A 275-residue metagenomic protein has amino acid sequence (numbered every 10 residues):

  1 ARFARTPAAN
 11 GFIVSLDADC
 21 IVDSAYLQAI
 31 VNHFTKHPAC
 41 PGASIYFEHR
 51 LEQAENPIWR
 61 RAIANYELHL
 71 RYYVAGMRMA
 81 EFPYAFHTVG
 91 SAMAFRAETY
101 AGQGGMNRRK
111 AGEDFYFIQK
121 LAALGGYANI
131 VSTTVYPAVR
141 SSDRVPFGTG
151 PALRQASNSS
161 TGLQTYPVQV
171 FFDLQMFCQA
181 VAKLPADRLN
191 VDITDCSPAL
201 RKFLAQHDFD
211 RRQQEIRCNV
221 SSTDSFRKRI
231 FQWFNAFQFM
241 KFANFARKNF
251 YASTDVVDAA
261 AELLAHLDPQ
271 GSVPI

Functional and structural regions predicted by a protein language model:
A1-P7: Glycine-rich, basic loop-to-helix element that forms the pyrophosphate-binding segment of sugar-nucleotide handling
A8-G11, L16-H33: Acidic donor-binding/catalytic loop of UDP-sugar-dependent glycosyltransferases, especially processive GT2
S24-I63: Conserved donor NDP-sugar-binding/catalytic core segment of glycosyltransferases
V74-A94: A recurrent flexible, glycine/aromatic-enriched loop bordering the glycosyltransferase active site that acts as
R109, L121-Y136: Catalytic donor-sugar/metal-binding loop of nucleotide-sugar-dependent glycosyltransferases
R109-Y116: Acidic donor-binding loop at a coil-to-helix junction in glycosyltransferase catalytic cores that engages
I130-P151: Active-site donor/metal-binding and catalytic loop motifs of nucleotide-sugar-dependent glycosylation enzymes
Q155-I275: Terminal low-complexity segments of carbohydrate-biosynthetic enzymes
